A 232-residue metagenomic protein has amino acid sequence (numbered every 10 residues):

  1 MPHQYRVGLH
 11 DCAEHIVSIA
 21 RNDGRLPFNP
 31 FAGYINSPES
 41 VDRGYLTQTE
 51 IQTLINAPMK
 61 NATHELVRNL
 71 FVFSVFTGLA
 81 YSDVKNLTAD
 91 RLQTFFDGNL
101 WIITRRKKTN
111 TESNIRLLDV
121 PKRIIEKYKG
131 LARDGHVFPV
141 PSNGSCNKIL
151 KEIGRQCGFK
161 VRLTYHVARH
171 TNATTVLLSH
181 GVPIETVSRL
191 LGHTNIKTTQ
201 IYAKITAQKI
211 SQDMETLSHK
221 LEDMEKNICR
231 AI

Functional and structural regions predicted by a protein language model:
H3-D11, N22-Y81, L131, H180: Basic, Lys/Arg- and aromatic-enriched nucleic-acid-binding interface segment
G8, L66-V67, V140-N143, K160-H180: Short basic/aromatic active-site micro-motif
S40, K107-E126, A132-E152: C-terminal catalytic core of Y-nucleophile DNA break-rejoin enzymes
V41-G44, E50, N86-I124: Conserved tyrosine-mediated DNA breakage-rejoining catalytic core shared by Y-recombinases
Y45, R106-N110, N143, L191-T216: Catalytic-site neighborhood detector that most strongly recognizes the C-terminal catalytic loop/helix of tyrosine
V72, F76, S82, E152 (+2 more regions): C-terminal catalytic core of tyrosine-transesterase DNA break-rejoin enzymes
R91-G98, K160-V161, V182-I201, Q208 (+1 more regions): Short, polar N-cap/turn motifs at the start of nucleic acid-interacting alpha helices
L217-I232: C-terminal secondary-structure termini that scaffold catalytic or DNA-interacting sites
